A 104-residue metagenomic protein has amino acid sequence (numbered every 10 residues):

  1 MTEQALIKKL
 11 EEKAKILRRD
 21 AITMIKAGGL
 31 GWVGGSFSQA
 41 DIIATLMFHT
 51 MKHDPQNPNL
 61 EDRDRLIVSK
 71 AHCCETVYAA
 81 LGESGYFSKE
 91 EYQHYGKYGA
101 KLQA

Functional and structural regions predicted by a protein language model:
M1-L17: N-terminal hydrophobic or amphipathic helices/low-complexity stretches enriched in small/hydrophobic/Pro/Gly
T2, L6, I25-A27, P58: Short amphipathic alpha-helical segments at helix-loop
L6-K8, G35, M51: Short secondary-structure boundary micro-motifs
A14-L30: N-terminal capping segment at the start of a domain
M24, F37-A104: Cofactor-binding active-site loop characterized by glycine-rich and histidine/acidic residues
G31-F37: Structural motif
